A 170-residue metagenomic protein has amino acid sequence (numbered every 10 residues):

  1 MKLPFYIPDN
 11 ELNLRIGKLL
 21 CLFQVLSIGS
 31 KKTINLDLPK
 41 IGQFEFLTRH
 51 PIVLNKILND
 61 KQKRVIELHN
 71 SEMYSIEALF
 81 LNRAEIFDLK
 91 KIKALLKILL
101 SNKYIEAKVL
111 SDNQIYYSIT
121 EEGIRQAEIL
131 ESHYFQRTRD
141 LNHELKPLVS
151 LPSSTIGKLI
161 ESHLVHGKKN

Functional and structural regions predicted by a protein language model:
K2-A78: Short, amphipathic alpha-helical interface elements at domain boundaries that mediate macromolecular binding
F5-P8, N13, N82, K97 (+1 more regions): Intrinsically disordered, low-complexity, basic-enriched segments
L12, D88-K91: Aromatic-acidic/polar surface patches that form glycan- and anion
L19, K91-I105: Basic amphipathic alpha-helical segments that dock to polyanions
Q24-S27, R49, L100, Y104 (+2 more regions): Hydrophobic/aromatic-lined pockets within catalytic cores
L79, I86: Winged helix-turn-helix DNA-binding recognition segment
A107-L141: Accessory beta->alpha helical hairpin/"wing" motif in late/C-terminal subdomains of nucleic-acid enzymes
E128-N170: Glycine-rich, aromatic-bearing surface loops/beta-hairpins
